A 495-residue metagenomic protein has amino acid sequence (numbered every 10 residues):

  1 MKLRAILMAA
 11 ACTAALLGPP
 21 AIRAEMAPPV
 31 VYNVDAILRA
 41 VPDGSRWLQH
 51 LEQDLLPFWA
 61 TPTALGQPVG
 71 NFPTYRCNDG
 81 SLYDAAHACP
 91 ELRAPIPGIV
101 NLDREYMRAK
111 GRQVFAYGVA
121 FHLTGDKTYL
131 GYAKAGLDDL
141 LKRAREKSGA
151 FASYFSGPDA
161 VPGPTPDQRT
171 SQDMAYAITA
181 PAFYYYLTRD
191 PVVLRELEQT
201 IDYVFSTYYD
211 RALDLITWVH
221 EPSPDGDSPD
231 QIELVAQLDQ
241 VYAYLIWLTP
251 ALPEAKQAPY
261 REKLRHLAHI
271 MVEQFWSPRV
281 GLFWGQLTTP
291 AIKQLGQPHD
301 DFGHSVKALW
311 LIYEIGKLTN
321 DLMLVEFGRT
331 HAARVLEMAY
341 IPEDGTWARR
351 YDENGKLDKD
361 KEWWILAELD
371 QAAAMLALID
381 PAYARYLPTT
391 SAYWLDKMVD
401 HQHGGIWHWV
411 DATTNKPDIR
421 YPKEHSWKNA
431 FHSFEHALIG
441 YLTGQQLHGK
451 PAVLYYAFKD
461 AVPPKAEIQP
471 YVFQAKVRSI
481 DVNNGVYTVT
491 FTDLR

Functional and structural regions predicted by a protein language model:
M1-L7: Bacterial N-terminal signal peptides that target proteins for export
A9-L16: Bacterial N-terminal signal peptides
A24-R495: Glycan-recognition and catalytic cores of secretory/periplasmic carbohydrate-active enzymes
